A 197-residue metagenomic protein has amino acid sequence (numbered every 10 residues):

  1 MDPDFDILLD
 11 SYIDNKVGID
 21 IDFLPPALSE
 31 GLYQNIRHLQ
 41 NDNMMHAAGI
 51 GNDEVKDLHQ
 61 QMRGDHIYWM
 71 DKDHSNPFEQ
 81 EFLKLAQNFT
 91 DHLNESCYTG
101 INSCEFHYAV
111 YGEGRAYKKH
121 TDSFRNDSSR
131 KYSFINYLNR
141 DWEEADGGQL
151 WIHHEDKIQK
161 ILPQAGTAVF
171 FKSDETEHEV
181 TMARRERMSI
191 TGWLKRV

Functional and structural regions predicted by a protein language model:
D2-E95: Non-heme Fe(II)/2-oxoglutarate
I19, H107, S133, S189: Amphipathic alpha-helical recognition patches that constitute DNA-binding helices
E95-I101, S123-S128: Short, conserved, surface-exposed binding loops centered on an aromatic residue
T99-H107, D146: A short coil-to-beta-strand element that immediately follows conserved catalytic motifs
I101, G112, D156: Acidic interhelical loop/turn segments
Y108-R125: Conserved short histidine dyad/triad with adjacent acidic residue
R125, R130, N139-V197: Catalytic core of Fe(II)/2-oxoglutarate
